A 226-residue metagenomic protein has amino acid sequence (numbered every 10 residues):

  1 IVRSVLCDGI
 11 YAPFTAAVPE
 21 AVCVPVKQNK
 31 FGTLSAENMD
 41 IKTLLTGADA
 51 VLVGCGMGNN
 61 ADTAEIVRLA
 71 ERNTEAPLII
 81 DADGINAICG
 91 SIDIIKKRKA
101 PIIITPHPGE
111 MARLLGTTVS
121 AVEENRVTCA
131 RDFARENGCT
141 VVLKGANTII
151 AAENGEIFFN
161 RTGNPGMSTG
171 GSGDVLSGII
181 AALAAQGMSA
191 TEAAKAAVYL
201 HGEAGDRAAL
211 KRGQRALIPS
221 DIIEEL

Functional and structural regions predicted by a protein language model:
I1-I79, N86-I103, P108-L226: Small-residue (G/A/S/T)-rich helix-start motifs and N-terminal tracts that mark the onset
